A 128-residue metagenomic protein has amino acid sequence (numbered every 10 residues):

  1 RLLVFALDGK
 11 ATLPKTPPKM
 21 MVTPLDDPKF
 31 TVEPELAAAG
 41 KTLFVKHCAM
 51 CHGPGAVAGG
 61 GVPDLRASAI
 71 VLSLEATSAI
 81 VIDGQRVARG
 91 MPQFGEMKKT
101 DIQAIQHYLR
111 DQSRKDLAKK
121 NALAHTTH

Functional and structural regions predicted by a protein language model:
R1-M21: Blade-level signature of beta-propeller repeat domains, shared across WD40, Kelch, NHL, RCC1 and BNR/Asp-box propellers
L2, A69, G95-K98: Solvent-exposed, flexible loop/coil residues
L2, V45-K46, G60: Active-site lining segments that contact anionic ligands and/or coordinate catalytic metals
G9, L72, K98: Residue-level detector of flexible, active-site-proximal loop/helix-junction positions within diverse enzyme catalytic
P14-K46, P54, R89-H128: Flexible coil segments in periplasmic/lumen-exposed cytochrome c-class electron-transfer proteins
K41, G53-R86, G90-Q93: Gly/Gly-Pro-rich "capping" loops immediately C-terminal to redox-active cysteine motifs in periplasmic/lumenal
M50: Short, cysteine/histidine-rich loop/knuckle motifs that typically chelate Zn2+
